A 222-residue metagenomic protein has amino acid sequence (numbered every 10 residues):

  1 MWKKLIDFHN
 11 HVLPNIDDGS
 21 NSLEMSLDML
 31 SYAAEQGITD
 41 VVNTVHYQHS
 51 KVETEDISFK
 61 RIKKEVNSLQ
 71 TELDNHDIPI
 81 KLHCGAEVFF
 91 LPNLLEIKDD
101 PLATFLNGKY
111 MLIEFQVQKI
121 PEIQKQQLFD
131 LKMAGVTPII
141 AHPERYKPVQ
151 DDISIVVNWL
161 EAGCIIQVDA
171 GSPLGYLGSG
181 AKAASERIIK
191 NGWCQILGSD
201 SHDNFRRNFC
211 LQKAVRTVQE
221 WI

Functional and structural regions predicted by a protein language model:
M1-N15, I153-A170: Mobile, glycine- and charge-enriched loop segments and immediately flanking short secondary-structure elements within
M1-P79: An N-terminally biased module of ancient metal coordination in phosphate/nucleic-acid-related enzymes
I6-F8, V42-T44, H83-A86, I139-A141 (+2 more regions): Active-site neighborhood of phospho(di)ester-bond hydrolases with catalytic His/Asp-centered motifs
H11-L13, H46-Y47, G85-F89, Q116-Q118 (+3 more regions): Active-site beta-loop-alpha junctions enriched in small/polar residues
A34, K132, I189-K190: Non-catalytic positions within long, well-ordered alpha-helices that form the structural scaffold/packing of enzyme
V52-Q167: Extended substrate/RNA-proximal surfaces in nucleic-acid metabolism proteins
W193-F209: Short acidic/histidine-rich active-site segments
L211, R216-I222: Mid-to-C-terminal alpha-helical segments outside catalytic/metal-binding sites
